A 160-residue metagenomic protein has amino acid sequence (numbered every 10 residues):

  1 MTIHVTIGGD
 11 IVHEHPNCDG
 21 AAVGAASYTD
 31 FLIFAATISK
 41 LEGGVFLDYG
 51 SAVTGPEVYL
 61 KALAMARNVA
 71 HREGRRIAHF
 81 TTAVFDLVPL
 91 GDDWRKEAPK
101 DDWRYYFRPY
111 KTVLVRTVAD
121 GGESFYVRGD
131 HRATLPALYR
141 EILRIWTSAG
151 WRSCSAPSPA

Functional and structural regions predicted by a protein language model:
T2-V5, L47-D48, V84: General beta-strand structural signal in soluble alpha/beta enzymes
H4-G8, V12: Active-site rim beta-loop-alpha module in soluble metabolic enzymes
V5-T6, A21-I38: A general structural motif
I11-A25, L63-A66: Short, surface-exposed, charged loop/turn segments at secondary-structure junctions
C18-A25, T29, Y49-V53, E57: A short glycine-/small-residue-rich loop at the edge of a beta-strand within enzyme catalytic domains
I33-T37, G43-V45, A52-A160: C-terminal functional extensions of proteins
